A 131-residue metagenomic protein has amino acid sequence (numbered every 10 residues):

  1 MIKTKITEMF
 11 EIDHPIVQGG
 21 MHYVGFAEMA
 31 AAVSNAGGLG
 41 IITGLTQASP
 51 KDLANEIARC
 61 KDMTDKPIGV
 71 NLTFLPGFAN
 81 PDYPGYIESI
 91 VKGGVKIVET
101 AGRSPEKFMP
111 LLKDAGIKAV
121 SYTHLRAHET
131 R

Functional and structural regions predicted by a protein language model:
M1-E88, K92-V95: N-terminal capping/small domains of soluble enzymes
H22-V24, A101-P105, L125: Short beta->alpha connector loops
G44, K96-R103, A119-Y122: Catalytic beta/alpha-barrel core
S49-N55, A101-A115: Active-site-adjacent beta->alpha loops and helix N-cap segments on the catalytic face of soluble alpha/beta enzymes
P67-G69, L111-S121: Short beta-strand/loop segments at the ligand-binding rim of alpha/beta enzyme cores
T123-T130: Conserved small/polar residues in nucleotide/adenosyl-binding loops
